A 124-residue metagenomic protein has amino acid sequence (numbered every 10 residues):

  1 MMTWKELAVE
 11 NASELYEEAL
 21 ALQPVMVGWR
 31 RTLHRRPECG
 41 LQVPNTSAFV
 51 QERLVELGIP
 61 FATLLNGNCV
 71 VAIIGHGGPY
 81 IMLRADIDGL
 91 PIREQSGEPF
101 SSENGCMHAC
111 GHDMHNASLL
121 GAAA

Functional and structural regions predicted by a protein language model:
W4-H108, D113-A117: Acidic/His- and Gly-rich active-site-bordering loop/insert found across diverse amide/peptide-bond hydrolases
N116-A124: Membrane-interfacial alpha-helical segments at the cytosolic side of multi-pass membrane proteins
